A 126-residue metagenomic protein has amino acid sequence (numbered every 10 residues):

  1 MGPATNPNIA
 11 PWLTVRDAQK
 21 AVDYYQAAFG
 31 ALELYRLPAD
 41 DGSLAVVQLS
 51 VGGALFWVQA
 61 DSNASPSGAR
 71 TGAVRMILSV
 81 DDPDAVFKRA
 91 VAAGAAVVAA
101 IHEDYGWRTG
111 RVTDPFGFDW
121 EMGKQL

Functional and structural regions predicted by a protein language model:
M1-W12, V22-P115, M122-L126: Vicinal oxygen chelate
R16-D17: Conserved beta-strand-loop-alpha-helix junction that forms the acyl-donor binding cleft
